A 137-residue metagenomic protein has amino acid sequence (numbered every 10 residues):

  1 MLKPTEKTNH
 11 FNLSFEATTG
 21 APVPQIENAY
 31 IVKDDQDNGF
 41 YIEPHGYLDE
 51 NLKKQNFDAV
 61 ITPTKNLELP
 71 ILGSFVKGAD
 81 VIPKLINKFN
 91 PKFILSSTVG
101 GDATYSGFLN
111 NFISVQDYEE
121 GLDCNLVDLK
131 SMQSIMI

Functional and structural regions predicted by a protein language model:
M1-N56, P70, S74, Q133-I137: Core dinuclear metal-dependent hydrolase active-site scaffold
M1-T5, K53-Q55, I71, I82-I137: Binuclear metal-ion centers of metallo-dependent hydrolases, dominated by the metallo-beta-lactamase
N9, K33-H45, D58-K65, V76-G78 (+3 more regions): Metallo-beta-lactamase
G46-E50, G78-L85: Alpha-helical scaffolding within the catalytic cores of extracellular/periplasmic polymer-degrading hydrolases
